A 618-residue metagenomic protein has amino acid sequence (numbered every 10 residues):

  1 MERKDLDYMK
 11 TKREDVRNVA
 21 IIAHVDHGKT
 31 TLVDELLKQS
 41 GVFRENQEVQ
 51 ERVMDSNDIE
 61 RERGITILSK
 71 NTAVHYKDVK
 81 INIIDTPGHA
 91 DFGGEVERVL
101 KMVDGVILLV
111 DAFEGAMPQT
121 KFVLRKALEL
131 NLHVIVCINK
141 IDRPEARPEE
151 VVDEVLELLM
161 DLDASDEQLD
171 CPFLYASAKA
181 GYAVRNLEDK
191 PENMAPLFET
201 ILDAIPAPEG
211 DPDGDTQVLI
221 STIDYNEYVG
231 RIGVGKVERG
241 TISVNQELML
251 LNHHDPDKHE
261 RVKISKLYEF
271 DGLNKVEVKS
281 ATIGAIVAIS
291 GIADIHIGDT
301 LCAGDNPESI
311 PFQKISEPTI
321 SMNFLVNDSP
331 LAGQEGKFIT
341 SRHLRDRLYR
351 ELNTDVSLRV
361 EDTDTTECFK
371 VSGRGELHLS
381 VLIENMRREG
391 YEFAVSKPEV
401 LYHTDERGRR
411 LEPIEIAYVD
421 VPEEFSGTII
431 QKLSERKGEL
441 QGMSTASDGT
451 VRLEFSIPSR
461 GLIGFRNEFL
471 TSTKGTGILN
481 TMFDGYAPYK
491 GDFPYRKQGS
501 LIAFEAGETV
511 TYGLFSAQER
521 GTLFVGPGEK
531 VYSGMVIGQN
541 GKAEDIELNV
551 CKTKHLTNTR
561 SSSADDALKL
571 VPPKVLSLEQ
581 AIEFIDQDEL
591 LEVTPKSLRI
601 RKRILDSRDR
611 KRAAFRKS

Functional and structural regions predicted by a protein language model:
M1-S618: Structural and coupling elements of P-loop NTPases
